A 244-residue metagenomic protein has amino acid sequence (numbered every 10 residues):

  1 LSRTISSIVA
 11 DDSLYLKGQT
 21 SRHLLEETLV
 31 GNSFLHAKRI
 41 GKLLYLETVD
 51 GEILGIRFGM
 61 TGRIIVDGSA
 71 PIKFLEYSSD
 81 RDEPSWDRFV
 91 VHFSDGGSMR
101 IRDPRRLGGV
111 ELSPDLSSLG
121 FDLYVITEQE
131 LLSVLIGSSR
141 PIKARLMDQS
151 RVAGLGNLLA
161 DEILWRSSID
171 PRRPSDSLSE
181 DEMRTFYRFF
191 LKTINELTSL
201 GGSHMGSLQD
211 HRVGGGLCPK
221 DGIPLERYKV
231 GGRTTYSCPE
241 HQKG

Functional and structural regions predicted by a protein language model:
L1-G244: Structured catalytic/nucleic-acid-binding cores of DNA maintenance enzymes
